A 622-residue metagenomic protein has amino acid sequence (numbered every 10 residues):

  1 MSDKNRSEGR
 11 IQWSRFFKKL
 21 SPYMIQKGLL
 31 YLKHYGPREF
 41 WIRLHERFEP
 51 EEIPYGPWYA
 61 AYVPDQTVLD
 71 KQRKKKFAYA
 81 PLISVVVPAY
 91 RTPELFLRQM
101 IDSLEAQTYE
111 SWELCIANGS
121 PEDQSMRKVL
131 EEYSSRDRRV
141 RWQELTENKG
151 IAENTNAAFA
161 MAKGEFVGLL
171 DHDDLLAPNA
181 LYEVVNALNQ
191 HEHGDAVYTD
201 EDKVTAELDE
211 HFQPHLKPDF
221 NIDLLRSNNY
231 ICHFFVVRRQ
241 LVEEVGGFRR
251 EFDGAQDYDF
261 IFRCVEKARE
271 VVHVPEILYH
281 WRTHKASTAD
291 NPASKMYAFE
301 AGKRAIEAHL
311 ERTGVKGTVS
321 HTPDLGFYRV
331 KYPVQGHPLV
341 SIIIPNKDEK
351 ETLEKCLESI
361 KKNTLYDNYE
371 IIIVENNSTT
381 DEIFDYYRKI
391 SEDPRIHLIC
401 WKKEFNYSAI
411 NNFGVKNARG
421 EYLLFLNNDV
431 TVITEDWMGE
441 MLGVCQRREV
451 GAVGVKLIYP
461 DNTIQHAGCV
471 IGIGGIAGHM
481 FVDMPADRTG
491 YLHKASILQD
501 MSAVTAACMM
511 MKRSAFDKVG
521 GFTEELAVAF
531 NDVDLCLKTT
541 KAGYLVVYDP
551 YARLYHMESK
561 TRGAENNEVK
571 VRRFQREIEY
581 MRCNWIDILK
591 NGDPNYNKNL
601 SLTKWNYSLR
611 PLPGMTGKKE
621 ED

Functional and structural regions predicted by a protein language model:
E8-I11, Y23, A289-K303, S320-F327 (+2 more regions): Active-site-adjacent helix/loop segment of glycosyltransferases that harbors family-specific signature motifs
K33-E105, E307-K362: N-proximal low-complexity "stem/linker" segments adjacent to membrane-targeting elements
E105-E147, K361-K403: Acidic donor-binding segment of Leloir-type glycosyltransferases
L145-A162, W401-A418: Glycine-rich, basic loop-to-helix element that forms the pyrophosphate-binding segment of sugar-nucleotide handling
V167, L423: Short aromatic/hydrophobic "clamp" motif used to bind/position activated sugar donors
N179-F212, H284, V430-I476: Conserved donor NDP-sugar-binding/catalytic core segment of glycosyltransferases
D209-Y230, P460, G472-S502: Short, flexible, basic/aromatic active-site loop/helix in glycosyltransferases
L241-E244, E251-I277, I306, W437-M441 (+2 more regions): A short, conserved alpha-helix in the catalytic core of glycosyltransferases
